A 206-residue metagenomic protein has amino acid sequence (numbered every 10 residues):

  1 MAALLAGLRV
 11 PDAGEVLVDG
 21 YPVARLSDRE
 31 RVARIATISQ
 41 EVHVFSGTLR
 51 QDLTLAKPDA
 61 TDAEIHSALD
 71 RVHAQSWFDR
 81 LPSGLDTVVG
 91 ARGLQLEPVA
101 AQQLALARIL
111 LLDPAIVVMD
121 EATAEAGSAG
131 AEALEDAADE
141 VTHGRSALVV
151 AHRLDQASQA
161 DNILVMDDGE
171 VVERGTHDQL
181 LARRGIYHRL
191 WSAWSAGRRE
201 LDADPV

Functional and structural regions predicted by a protein language model:
L5-A6: Helix-to-loop junction immediately C-terminal to a conserved catalytic motif
G14-Y21, R31: Conserved ABC transporter NBD signature motif
E15-L17, R50-A91, E135-D139, G144: ABC ATPase nucleotide-binding domain helical subdomain, centered on the C-loop/LSGGQ "ABC signature"
R80, D136, R153, S158-V206: C-terminal portion of ABC ATPase nucleotide-binding domains
A100, L106, V150: Hydrophobic anchor residue at the start of the ABC signature
D113: Conserved catalytic motifs of ABC-family nucleotide-binding domains
V117-E121: Catalytic Walker B motif of ABC-type/P-loop ATPase nucleotide-binding domains
